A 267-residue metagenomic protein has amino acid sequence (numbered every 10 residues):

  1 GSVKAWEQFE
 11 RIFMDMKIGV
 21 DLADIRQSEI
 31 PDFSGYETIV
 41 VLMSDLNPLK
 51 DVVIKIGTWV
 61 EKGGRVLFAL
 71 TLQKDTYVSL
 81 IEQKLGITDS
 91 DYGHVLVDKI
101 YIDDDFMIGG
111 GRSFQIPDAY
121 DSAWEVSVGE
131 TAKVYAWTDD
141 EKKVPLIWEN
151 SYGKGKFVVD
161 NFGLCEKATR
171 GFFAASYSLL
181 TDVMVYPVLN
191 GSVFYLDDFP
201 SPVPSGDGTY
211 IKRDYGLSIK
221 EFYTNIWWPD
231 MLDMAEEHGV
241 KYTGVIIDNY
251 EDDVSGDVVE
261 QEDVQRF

Functional and structural regions predicted by a protein language model:
G1-S2, D197: Short, surface-exposed patches at the edges or C-terminal ends of soluble domains, predominantly
S2-T76, N225: Helical hinge/lid and interdomain linker segments adjacent to catalytic or ligand-binding clefts that mediate domain
L22-D24, T38-L42, V66-A69, V134-A136 (+3 more regions): Structural recognition of the beta-strand scaffold that forms the well-ordered cores of secreted hydrolase catalytic
A23-E29, D51-I54, K142-P145, L179 (+2 more regions): Alpha-helical scaffolding within the catalytic cores of extracellular/periplasmic polymer-degrading hydrolases
N47-F114: A glycine-rich, often tryptophan-bearing local segment used as a flexible ligand/cofactor-contacting loop or short
W59, S90-D91, D98, M107-K133 (+1 more regions): Long, contiguous, compositionally biased segments that the model treats as domain-scale units
R65, S122-G191: A glycine-centered loop/beta-turn motif at secondary-structure junctions
C165-F173, L180-F267: Active-site beta->alpha N-cap acidic-glycine motif
